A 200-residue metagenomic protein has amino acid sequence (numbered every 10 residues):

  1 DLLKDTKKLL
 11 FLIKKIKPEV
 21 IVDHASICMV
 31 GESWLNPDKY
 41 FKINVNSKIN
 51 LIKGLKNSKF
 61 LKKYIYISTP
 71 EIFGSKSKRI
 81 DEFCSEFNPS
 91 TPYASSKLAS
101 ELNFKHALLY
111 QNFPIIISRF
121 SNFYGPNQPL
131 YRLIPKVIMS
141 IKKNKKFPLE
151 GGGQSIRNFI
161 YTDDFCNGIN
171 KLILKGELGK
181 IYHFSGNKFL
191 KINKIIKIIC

Functional and structural regions predicted by a protein language model:
L3-I43: NAD(P)H-binding glycine-rich loop region in Rossmannoid oxidoreductase-like domains and their noncatalytic homologs
K8, I49-G54, F159, D164-N167 (+1 more regions): Conserved mid-core alpha-helix of short-chain dehydrogenase/reductase
V20-V22, K62-Y66, I116: Conserved catalytic-site loops of classical short-chain dehydrogenases/reductases
G31-E32, G54-K62, K175-G176: A short helix-coil junction within the Rossmann-fold of NAD(P)-dependent oxidoreductases
L35-K53, K63, E71-I117, N122-Y124 (+1 more regions): Catalytic helix-loop patch of NAD(P)-dependent Rossmann-fold dehydrogenases
L98, F123-K136, K143-E150, Q154 (+3 more regions): Glycine/proline-rich active-site loop of Rossmann-fold NAD(P)-dependent oxidoreductases
A99-A107, V137, I195, I199: Hydrophobic alpha-helix immediately C-terminal to the catalytic Tyr-X-X-X-Lys motif of short-chain
